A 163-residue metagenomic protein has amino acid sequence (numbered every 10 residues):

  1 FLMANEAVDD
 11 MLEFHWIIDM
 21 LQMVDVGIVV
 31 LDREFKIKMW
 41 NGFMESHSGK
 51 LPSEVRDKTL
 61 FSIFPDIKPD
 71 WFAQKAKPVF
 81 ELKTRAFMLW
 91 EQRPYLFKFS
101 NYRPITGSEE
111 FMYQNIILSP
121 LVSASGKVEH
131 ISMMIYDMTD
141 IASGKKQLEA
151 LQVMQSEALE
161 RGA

Functional and structural regions predicted by a protein language model:
L2-W16, A150-V153, E157-A163: Short, charged amphipathic alpha-helical "coupling" segments at sensory-output junctions in signaling proteins
V8-H47, R161: Sensory modules in modular signal-transduction proteins
E54-A73, E81: PAS-family sensory/regulatory domains
E81-E129: Per-ARNT-Sim (PAS) sensory domains and their PAS-associated C-terminal
P120-R161: Sensory coupling linkers of modular signal transduction proteins
